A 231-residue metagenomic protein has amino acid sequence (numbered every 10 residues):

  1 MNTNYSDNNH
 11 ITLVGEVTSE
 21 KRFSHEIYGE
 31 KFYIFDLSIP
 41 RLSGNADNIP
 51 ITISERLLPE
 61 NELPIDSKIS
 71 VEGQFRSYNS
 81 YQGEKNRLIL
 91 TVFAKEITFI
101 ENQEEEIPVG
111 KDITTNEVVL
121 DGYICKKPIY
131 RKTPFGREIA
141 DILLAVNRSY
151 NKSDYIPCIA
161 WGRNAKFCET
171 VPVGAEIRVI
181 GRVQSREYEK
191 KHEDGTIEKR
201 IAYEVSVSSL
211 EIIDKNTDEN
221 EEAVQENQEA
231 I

Functional and structural regions predicted by a protein language model:
M1-I231: Single-stranded nucleic acid-binding surfaces, predominantly the OB-fold ssDNA-binding core
